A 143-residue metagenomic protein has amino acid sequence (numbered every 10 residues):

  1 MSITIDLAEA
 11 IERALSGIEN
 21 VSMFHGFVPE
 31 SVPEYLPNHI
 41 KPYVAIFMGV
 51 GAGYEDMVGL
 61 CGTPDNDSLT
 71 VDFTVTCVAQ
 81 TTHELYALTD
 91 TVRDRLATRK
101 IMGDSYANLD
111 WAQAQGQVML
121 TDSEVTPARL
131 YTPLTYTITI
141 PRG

Functional and structural regions predicted by a protein language model:
M1-C61, D104: Small/polar-rich, solvent-exposed N-terminal microdomains that initiate assembly or binding
I3, E84-L85: Secondary-structure boundary/capping motif
F47, T81, A114-G116: Short stretches within intrinsically disordered, low-complexity N-terminal or propeptide regions
D56, L85-A87: Short acidic, gly/pro-rich beta-turn/loop elements at beta-sheet edges and active-site/ligand-binding grooves
L60-T63, D122-S123: Short, P/G- and charge-enriched loop/turn segments at secondary-structure junctions
D65-H83, V92, A128-P141: Oligomerization/assembly interface segments of phage tail-like spikes and tubes
L88-D94: Short amphipathic alpha-helices in soluble, non-transmembrane regions that often serve as interface/regulatory elements
D94-G143: Acidic-leaning, charged glycine-interspersed low-complexity segments
